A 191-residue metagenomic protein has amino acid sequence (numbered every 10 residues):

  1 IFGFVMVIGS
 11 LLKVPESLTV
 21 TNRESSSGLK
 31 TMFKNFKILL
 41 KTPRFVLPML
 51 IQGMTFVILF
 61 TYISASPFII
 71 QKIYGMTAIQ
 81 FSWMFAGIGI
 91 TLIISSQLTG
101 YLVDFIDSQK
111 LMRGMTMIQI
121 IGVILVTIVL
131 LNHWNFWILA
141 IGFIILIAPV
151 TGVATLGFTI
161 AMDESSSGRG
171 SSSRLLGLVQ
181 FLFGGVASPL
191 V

Functional and structural regions predicted by a protein language model:
F2-N22: C-terminal membrane-cytosol helix-exit motif in multi-pass small-molecule transporters
P15-M49: Juxtamembrane intracellular "pre-TM" segments in multi-pass secondary transporters
K41-T61, I144-A148: Pair of pore-lining "gating" transmembrane helices in MFS-fold secondary transporters
S64-Q80: Short amphipathic helix-loop junctions that connect adjacent transmembrane helices in Major Facilitator Superfamily/SLC
A78-A86, S173-R174: Small-residue hotspots at the loop-to-helix junctions and early N-terminal turns of transmembrane alpha-helices
S95-K110: Helix-to-loop junctions at the C-terminal end of transmembrane segments in multipass secondary transporters
Q109-G157: C-terminal transmembrane helical hairpin of 12-TM major facilitator-type secondary transporters
A148, F158-V191: A late C-terminal transmembrane helix in Major Facilitator Superfamily
